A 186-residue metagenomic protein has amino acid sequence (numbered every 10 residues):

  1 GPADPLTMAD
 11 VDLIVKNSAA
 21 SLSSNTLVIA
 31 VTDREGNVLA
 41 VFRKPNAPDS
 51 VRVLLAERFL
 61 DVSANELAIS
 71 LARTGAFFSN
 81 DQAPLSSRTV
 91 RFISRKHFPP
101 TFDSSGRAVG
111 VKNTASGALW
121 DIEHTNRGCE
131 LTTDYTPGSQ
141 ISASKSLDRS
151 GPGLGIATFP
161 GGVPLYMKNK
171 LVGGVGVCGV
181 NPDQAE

Functional and structural regions predicted by a protein language model:
G1-E186: Flexible, solvent-exposed loop/hinge segments and secondary-structure transition points
